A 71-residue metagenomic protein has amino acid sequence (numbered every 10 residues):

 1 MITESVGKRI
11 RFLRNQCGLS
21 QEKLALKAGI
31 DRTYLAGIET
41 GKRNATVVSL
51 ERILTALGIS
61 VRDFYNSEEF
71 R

Functional and structural regions predicted by a protein language model:
M1-S5: A detector for short, charged/polar N-terminal pre-domain segments
K8-K27: Short basic helix-loop element that most often maps to the first helix and adjoining turn of HTH DNA-binding modules
I10, L24-A25, L35-I38, F64: Conserved hydrophobic/aromatic packing and binding residues within compact polymer-binding modules
I10, Q21, R32, V47-L50: Helix-turn-helix DNA-binding elements, focusing on the entry/boundary residues of the two helices that contact DNA
I30-R43: Recognition helix of helix-turn-helix/homeodomain-like DNA-binding domains that insert into the DNA major groove
V48-D63: DNA major-groove recognition helix of helix-turn-helix/homeodomain DNA-binding modules
D63-R71: Short, charged recognition helix plus adjacent turn of helix-turn-helix-like nucleic-acid-binding domains
